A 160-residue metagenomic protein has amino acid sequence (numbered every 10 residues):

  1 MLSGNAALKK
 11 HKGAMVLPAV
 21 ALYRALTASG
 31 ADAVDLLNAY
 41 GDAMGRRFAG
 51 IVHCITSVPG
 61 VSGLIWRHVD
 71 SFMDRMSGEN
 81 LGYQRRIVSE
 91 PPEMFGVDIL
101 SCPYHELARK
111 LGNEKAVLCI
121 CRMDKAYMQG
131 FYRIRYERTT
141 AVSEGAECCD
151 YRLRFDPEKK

Functional and structural regions predicted by a protein language model:
M1-H11, M15: N-terminal leader/targeting and assembly helices and adjacent pre-domain segments
K10, G60-V61, A116: A general boundary/transition motif marking the beginning of the first structured unit of a protein
A14-V20, R24-L111: Amphipathic interaction/junction segments at domain boundaries or subunit interfaces
E93-G96, P103-K160: C-terminal non-catalytic interaction appendages of large macromolecular assemblies
